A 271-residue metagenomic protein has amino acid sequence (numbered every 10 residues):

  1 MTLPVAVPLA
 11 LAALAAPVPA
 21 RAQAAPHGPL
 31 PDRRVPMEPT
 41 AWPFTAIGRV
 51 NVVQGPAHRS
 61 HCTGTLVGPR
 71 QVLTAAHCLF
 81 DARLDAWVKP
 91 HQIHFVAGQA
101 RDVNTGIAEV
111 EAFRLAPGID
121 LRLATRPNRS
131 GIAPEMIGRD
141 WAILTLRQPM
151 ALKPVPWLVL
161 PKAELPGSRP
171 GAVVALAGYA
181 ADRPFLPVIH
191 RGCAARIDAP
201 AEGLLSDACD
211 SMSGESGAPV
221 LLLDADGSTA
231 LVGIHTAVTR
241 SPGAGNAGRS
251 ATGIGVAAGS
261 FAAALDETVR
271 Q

Functional and structural regions predicted by a protein language model:
A6-A15: Bacterial N-terminal signal peptides
V18-V67, L186-I189, T252, A263-Q271: Protease-domain processing segments flanking chymotrypsin-fold serine proteases, especially trypsin-like
G28-T45, V53-P56, A86-A151: Conserved catalytic-core segment of clan PA serine endopeptidases
T40-P43, H58, L66-V67, A86-K89 (+4 more regions): Extracellular/periplasmic catalytic domains that process cell-envelope and extracellular macromolecules
T45-H94, D198: Catalytic histidine site
I137-D210: Chymotrypsin/trypsin-fold serine protease catalytic domain
D210-H235: Catalytic nucleophile loop of clan PA
H235-Q271: C-terminal cap/linker of serine protease catalytic domains
